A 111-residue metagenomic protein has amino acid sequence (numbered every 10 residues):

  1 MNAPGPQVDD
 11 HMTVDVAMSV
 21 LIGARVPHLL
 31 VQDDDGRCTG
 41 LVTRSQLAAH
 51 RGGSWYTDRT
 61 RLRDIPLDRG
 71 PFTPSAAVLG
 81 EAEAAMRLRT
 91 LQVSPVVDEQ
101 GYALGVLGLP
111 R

Functional and structural regions predicted by a protein language model:
M1-P4, L41-Q92, E99-R111: Tandem CBS (Bateman) regulatory domains
Q7-G53: Acidic (E/D-rich), amphipathic helical modules within compact regulatory domains
V26-P27, L91-V93: Short loop/turn microsegments at loop-to-beta-strand junctions
V31, V96-V97: Sensor-regulatory modules in signal-transduction proteins
